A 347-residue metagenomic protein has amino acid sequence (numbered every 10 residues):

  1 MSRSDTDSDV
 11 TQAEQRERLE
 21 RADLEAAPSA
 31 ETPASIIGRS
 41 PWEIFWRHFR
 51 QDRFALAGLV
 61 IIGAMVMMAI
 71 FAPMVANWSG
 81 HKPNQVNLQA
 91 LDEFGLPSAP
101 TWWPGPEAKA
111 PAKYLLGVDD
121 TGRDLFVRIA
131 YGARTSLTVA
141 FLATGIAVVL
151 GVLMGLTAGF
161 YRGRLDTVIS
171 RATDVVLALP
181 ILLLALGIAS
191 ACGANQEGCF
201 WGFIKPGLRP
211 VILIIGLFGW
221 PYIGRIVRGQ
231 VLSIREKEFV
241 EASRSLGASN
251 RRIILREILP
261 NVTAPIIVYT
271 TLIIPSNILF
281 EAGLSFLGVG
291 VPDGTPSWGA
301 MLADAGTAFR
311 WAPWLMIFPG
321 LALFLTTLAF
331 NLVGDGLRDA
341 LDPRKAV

Functional and structural regions predicted by a protein language model:
M1-V148, V152, L156-T157, R164 (+7 more regions): Gly/Trp-centered helix-boundary motif
A57-I61, V139-A143, I169-A172, A185 (+5 more regions): Hydrophobic core positions of alpha-helical segments in small-molecule transporters and transporter systems
A69-P73, A185, I254, V268: Structural signal for membrane-spanning alpha-helices in multi-pass inner-membrane proteins, emphasizing helix cores
L115, F141-L142, I146-F160, L165-L232 (+1 more regions): Generic hydrophobic transmembrane alpha-helix motif, especially the helices
R134-L150, L232, R251-G283, F330: Transmembrane alpha-helices
I188-C192, F203, I215, L272-I273 (+1 more regions): Glycine-rich helix-loop "coupling/hinge" segments at transmembrane-helix boundaries in multipass transporters
